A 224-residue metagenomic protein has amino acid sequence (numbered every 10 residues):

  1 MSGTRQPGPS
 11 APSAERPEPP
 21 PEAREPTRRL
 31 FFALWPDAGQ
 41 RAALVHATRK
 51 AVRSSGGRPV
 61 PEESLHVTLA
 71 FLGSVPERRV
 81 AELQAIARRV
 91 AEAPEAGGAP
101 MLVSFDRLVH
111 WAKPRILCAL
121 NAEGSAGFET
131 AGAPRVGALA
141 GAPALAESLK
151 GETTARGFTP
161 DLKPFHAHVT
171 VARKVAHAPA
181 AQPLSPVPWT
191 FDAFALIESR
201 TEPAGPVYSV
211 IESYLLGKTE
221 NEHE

Functional and structural regions predicted by a protein language model:
S2-F128, G132-E224: Histidine-dependent nucleotide/RNA phosphoesterase domain, centered on the 2H-phosphoesterase fold with its duplicated
